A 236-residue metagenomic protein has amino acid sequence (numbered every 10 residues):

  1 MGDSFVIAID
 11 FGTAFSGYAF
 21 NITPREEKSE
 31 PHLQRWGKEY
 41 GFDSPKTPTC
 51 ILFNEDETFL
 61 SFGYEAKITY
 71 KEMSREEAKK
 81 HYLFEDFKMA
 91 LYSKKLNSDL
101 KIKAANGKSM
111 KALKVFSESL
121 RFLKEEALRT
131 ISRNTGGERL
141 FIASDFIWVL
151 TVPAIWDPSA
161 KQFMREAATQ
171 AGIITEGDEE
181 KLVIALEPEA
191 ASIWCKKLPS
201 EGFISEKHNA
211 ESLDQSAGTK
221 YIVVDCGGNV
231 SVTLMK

Functional and structural regions predicted by a protein language model:
G2-P31, P199-K236: Gly/Thr-rich phosphate-binding beta-strand-loop-beta motif of the actin/hexokinase/Hsp70
S4-F5, I142-W148, E179-L182, G218-K220: Residue-level recognition of the N-termini of beta-strands and the immediately preceding loop/turn
V6-A8, K38-F42, G137-L140, I174 (+3 more regions): Beta-strand elements of modular eukaryotic interaction domains
F11, F20-I22, E55, K124 (+5 more regions): Glycine-rich, histidine-containing beta strand-loop boundary motifs that form or position
Y18-F20, S159-M164, I193-K196, T233: A short acidic (Asp/Glu
P24, K28-Q170: Phosphate-binding loop and its immediate beta->loop->alpha context in nucleotide/phosphate-handling enzymes
I131, A154, M164-K220, C226-G227: Hydrophobic, small-residue-rich alpha-helical packing segments that form membrane-like cores
